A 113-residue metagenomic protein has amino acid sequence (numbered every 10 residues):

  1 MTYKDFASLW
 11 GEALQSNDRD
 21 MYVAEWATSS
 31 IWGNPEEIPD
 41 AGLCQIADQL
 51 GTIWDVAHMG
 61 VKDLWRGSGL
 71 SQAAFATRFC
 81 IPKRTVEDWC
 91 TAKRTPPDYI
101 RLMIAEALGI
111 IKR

Functional and structural regions predicted by a protein language model:
M1-D55: N-terminal flexible/basic segments that precede or flank functional cores
V56-G60, I81: Alpha-helix N-cap/N′ positions at the starts of helices
A57, G67-S68: Flexible coil/turn residues that form the inter-helical turn or adjacent wing/linker of helix-turn-helix
L64: Extracellular/oxidizing-compartment recognition motifs
G69-E87: Short alpha-helical DNA-recognition segment
F79, V86, C90, I100-R101 (+1 more regions): DNA major-groove recognition helix of helix-turn-helix
T95-R113: DNA major-groove recognition helix of helix-turn-helix/homeodomain DNA-binding modules
